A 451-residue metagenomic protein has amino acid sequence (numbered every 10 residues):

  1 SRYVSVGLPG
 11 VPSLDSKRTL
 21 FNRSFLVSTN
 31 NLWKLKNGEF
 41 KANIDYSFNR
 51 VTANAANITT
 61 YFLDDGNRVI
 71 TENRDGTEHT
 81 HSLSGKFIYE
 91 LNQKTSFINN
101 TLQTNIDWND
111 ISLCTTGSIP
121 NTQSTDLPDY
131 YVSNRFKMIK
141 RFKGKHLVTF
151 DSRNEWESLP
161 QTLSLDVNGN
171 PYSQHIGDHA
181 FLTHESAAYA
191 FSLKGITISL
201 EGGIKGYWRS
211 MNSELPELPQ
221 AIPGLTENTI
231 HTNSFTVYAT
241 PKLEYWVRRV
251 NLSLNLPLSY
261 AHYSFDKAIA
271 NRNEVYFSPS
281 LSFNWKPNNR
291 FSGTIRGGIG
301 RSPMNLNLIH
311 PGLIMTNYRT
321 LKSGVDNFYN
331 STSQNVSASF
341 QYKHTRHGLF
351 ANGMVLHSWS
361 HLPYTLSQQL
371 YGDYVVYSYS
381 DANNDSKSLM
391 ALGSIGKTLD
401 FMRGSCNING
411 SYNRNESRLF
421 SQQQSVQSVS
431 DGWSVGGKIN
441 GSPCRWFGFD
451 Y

Functional and structural regions predicted by a protein language model:
S1-F21, R50-D75: Surface-exposed beta-strand-turn/loop segments characteristic of Gram-negative outer-membrane beta-barrels
N22, L26-N37, N43-S47, K86-N105 (+1 more regions): Exposed, low-structure sequence patches enriched in small/polar residues
V51-N54, N109-I111, S360-T365: Short aromatic-acidic-glycine turn motif
Y61-R68, S118-N121, Y371-V375: Solvent-exposed, glycine/polar-rich loop segments of beta-barrel outer-membrane systems
G66-D75, P120-T125, N170-G177: Juxtamembrane helix-loop boundaries in multi-pass membrane proteins
E78: Active-site cores that bind ATP or allylic diphosphates and position pyrophosphate for catalysis
C114-T116: Juxtamembrane "helix-exit" motif on the non-cytosolic side of transmembrane helices
